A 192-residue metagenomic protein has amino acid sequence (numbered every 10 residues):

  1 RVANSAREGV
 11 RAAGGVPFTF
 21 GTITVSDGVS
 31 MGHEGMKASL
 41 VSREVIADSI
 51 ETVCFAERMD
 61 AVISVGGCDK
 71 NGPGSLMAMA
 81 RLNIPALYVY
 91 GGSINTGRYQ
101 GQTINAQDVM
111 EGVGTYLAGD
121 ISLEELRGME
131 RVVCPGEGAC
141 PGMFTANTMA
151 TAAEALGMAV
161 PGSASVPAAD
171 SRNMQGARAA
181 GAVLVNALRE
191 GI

Functional and structural regions predicted by a protein language model:
R1-V41: Anionic-ligand anchoring segments at beta-strand to alpha-helix junctions in alpha/beta enzyme folds, i.e., glycine
S39-I192: Active-site cavity-forming subdomains of large catalytic enzyme subunits
